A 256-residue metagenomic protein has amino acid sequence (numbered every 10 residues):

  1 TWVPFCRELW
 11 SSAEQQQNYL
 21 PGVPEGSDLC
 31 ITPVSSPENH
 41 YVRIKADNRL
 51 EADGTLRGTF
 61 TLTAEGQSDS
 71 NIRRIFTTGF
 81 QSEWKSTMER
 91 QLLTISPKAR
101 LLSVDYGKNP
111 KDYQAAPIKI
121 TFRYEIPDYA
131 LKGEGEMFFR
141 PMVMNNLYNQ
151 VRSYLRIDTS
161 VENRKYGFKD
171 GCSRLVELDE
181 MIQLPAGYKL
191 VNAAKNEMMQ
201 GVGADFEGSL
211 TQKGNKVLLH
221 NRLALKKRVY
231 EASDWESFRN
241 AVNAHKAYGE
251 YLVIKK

Functional and structural regions predicted by a protein language model:
T1-K256: A sensor for short, sequence-defined functional sites
